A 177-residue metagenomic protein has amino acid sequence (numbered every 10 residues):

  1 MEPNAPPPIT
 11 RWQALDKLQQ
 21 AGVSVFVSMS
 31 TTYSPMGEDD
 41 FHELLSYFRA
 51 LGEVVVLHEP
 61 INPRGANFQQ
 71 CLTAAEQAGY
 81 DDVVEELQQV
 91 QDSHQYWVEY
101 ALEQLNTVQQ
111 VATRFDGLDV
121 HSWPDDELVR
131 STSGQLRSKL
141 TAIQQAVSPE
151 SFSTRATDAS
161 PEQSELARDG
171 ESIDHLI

Functional and structural regions predicted by a protein language model:
M1-Y100: Conserved AdoMet/S-adenosylmethionine-binding subsite of the radical SAM
C71-I177: C-terminal accessory extensions appended to soluble enzyme cores
